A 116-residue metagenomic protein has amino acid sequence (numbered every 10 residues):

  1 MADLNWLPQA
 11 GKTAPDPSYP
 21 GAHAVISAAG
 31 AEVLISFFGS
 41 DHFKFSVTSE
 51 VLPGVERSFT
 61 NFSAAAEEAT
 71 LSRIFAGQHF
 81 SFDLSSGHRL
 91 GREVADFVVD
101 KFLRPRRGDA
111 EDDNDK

Functional and structural regions predicted by a protein language model:
M1-K116: Membrane-embedded catalytic cores of phosphoryl/pyrophosphoryl-handling enzymes
